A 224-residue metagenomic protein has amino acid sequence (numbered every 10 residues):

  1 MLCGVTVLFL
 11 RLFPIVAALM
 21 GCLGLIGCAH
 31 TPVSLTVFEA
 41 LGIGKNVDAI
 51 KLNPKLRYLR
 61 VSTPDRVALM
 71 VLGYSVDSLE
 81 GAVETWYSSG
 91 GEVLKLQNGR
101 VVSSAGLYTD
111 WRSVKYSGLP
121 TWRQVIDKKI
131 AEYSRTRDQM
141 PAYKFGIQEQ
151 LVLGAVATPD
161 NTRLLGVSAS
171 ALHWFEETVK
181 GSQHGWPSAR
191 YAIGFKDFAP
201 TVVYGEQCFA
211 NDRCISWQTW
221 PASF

Functional and structural regions predicted by a protein language model:
L2-V16: Bacterial N-terminal signal peptides that target proteins for export
I15-A18, A49: Homeobox/homeodomain signature
G24-G27: C-terminal motif of bacterial Sec signal peptides marking the signal peptidase cleavage site
A29-S103, S113, K129-F224: Acidic, serine/threonine-rich low-complexity disordered tracts
W111-G118: Surface-exposed, glycine/proline- and aromatic-rich loop segments on solvent-exposed faces across compartments
